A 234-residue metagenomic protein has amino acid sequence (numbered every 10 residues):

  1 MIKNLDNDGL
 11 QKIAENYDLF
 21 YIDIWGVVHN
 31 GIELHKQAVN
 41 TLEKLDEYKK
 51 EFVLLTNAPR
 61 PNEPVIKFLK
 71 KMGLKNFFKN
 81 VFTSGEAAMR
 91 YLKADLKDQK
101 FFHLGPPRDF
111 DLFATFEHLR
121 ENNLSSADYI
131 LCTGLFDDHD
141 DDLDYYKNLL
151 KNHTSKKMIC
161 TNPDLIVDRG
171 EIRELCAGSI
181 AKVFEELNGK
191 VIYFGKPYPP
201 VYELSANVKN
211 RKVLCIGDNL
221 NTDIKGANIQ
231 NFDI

Functional and structural regions predicted by a protein language model:
M1-I234: HAD-like aspartate-dependent phosphatase fold
